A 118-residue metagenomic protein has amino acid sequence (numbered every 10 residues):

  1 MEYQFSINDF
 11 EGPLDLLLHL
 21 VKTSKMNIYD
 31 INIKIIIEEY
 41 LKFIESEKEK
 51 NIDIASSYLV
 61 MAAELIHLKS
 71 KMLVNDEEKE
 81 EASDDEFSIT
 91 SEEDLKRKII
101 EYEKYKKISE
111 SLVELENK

Functional and structural regions predicted by a protein language model:
M1-K118: Long, charge-dense, low-complexity tracts
